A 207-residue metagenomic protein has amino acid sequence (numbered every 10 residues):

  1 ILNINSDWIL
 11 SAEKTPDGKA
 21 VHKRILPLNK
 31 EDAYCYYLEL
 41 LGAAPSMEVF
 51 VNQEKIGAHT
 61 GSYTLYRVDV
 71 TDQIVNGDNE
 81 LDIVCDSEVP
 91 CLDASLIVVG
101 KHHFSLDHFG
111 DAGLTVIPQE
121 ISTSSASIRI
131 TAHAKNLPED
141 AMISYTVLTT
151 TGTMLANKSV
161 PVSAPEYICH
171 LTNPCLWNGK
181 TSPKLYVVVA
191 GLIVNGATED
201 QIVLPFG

Functional and structural regions predicted by a protein language model:
I1-G207: Secreted/periplasmic carbohydrate-active enzymes, especially glycoside hydrolases
